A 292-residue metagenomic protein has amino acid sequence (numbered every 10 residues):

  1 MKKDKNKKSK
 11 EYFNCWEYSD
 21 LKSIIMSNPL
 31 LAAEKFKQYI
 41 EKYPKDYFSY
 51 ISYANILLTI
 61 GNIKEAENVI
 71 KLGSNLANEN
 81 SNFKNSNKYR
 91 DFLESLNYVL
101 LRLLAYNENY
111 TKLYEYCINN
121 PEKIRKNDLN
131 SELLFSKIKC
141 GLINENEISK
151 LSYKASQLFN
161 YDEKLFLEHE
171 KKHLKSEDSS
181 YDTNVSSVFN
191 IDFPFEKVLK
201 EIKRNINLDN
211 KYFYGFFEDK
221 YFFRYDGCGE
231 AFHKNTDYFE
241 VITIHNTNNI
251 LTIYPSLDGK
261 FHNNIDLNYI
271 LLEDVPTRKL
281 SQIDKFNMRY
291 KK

Functional and structural regions predicted by a protein language model:
S9-Q38, K42: Alpha-helical segment of the N-proximal tetratricopeptide repeat
M26-S27, I60, N107, C140-L142: Structural motif corresponding to the intra-repeat A-B loop/turn of tetratricopeptide repeats
L31-Y39, E65-L76, N109-E122, N144-A155: Alpha-helical repeat scaffolds
Y50, K84, N97, N130-S131: Canonical tetratricopeptide repeat
F135-K292: Ribonuclease/tRNase effector modules and their secretory precursors
